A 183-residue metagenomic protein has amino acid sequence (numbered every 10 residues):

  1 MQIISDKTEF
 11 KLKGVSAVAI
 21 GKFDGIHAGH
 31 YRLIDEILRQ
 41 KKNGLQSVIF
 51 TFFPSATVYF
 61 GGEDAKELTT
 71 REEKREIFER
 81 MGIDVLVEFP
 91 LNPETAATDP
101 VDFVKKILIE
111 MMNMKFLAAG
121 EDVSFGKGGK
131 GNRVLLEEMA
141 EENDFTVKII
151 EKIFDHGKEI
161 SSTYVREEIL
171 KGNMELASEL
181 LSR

Functional and structural regions predicted by a protein language model:
M1-R183: Nucleotidyltransferase catalytic core that binds NTPs
